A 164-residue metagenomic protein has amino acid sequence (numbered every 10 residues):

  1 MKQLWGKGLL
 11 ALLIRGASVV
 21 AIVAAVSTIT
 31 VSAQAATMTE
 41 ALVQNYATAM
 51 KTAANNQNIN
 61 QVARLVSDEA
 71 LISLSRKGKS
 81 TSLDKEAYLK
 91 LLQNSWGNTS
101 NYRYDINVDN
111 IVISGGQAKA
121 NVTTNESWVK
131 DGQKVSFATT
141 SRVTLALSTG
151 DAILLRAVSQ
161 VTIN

Functional and structural regions predicted by a protein language model:
K2-V20: Bacterial N-terminal signal peptides that target proteins for export
G16-S32: C-terminal segment of classical bacterial N-terminal signal peptides
T28-N60, R64: Short, low-complexity N-terminal intrinsically disordered segments enriched in polar/charged residues
V62-A63, A70, Y88, L145: Hydrophobic pocket/interface hotspot
V66-K79: Short, solvent-exposed secondary-structure junction/capping segments
E69-L71, V122-V129, Q160-T162: Generic short beta-strand segments
L89-D131: Surface-exposed, charged secondary-structure patches
S136-N164: Short beta-strand edge/turn micro-motifs at domain boundaries
